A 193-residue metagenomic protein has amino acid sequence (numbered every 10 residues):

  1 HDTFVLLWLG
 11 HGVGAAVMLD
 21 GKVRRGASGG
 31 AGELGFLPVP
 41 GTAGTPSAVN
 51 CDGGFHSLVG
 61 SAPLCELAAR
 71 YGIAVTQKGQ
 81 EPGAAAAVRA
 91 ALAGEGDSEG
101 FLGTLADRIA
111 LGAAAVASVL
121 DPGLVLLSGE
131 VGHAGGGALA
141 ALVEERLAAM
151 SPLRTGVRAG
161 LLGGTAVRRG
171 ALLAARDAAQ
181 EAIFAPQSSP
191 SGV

Functional and structural regions predicted by a protein language model:
H1-G53, R176-V193: Phosphate-binding/catalytic loop of phosphoryl-transfer enzymes
G41-P46, N50-V193: ATP-binding/phosphotransfer module of carbohydrate and carboxylate kinases, centering on a glycine-rich
